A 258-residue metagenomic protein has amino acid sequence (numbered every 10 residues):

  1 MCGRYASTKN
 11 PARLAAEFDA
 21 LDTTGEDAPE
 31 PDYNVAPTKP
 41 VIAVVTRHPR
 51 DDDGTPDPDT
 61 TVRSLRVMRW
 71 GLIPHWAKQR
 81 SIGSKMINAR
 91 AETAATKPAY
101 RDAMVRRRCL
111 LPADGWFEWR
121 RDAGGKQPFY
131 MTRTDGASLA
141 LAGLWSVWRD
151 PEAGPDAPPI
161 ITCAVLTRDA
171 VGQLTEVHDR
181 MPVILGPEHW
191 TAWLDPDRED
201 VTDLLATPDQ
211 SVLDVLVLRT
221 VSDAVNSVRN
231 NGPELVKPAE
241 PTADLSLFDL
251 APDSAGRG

Functional and structural regions predicted by a protein language model:
M1-G258: Short linear sequence motif anchored by a di-proline
